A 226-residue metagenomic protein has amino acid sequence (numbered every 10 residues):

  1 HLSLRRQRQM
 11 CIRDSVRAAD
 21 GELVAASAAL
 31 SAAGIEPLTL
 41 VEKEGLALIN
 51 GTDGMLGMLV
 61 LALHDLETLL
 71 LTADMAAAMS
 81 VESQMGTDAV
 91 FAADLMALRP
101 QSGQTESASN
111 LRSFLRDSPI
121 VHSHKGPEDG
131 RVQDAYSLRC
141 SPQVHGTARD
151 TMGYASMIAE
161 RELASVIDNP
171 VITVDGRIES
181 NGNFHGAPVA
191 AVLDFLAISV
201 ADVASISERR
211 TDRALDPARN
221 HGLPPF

Functional and structural regions predicted by a protein language model:
H1-I12: Single conserved hydrophobic/aromatic residue that forms the stacking wall/gate of nucleotide- or nucleobase-binding
R13, A19-D20, A26-A28, A33 (+6 more regions): Fold-independent oxyanion-binding glycine-rich loops and adjacent beta-strand/coil segments at enzyme active sites
E22-V60, R131, G222-F226: A structural-propensity feature for long, helix-poor, extended segments
L56-L70, S83-F91: Inter-helical turn/loop segments and adjacent helix faces that build the functional surface of alpha-helical bundle
V81-S205: Accessory "access/gating" subregions that flank catalytic or transport cores
S207-F226: Active-site rim segments in enzyme catalytic domains, especially the processed small/beta chain of N-terminal
